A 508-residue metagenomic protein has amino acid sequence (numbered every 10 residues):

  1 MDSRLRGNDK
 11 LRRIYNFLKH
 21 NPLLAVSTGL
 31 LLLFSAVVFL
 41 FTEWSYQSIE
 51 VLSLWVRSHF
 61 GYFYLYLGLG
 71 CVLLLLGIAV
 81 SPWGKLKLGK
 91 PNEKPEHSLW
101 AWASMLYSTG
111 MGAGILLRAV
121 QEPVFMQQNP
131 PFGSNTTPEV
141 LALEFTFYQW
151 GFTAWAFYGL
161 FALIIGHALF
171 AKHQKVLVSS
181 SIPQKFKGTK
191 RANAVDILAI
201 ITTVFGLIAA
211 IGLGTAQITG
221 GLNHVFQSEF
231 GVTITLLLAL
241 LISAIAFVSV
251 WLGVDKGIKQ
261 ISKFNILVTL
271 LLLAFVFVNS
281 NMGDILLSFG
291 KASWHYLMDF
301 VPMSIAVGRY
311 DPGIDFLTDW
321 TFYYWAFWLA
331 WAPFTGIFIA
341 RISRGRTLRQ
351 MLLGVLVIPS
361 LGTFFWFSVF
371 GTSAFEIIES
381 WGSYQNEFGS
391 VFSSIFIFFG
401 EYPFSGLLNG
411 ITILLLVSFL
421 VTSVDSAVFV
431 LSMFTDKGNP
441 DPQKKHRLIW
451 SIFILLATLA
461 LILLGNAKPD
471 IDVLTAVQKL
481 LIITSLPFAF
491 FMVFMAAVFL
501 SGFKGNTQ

Functional and structural regions predicted by a protein language model:
L11-I14, Q47-S53, V80-L99, V124-E144 (+5 more regions): Flexible loop linkers connecting adjacent transmembrane helices in multi-pass alpha-helical membrane transporters
L11-T137, A274, M495-Q508: N-terminal alpha-helical transmembrane segments of multi-pass membrane transport and channel/translocase proteins
R13-F17, F41-V56, L75-K94, A142-Q149 (+9 more regions): Membrane-water interface regions at transmembrane-helix termini and the short interhelical loops of multi-pass membrane
R13-P22, R57-G61, P91-T109, A142-F152 (+5 more regions): Transmembrane-helix boundary/entry motifs in multi-pass membrane transporters
N16-L31, F186-A192, F230-F247, W251 (+5 more regions): Loop-to-transmembrane helix boundary motifs in multi-pass membrane proteins
V26, R57-F60, L67, V195-T203 (+6 more regions): Membrane-interface loop-to-helix entry segments
G68-V72, W100-E122, T153-F170, I200-L213 (+5 more regions): Hydrophobic, membrane-embedded alpha-helices of multi-pass small-molecule transporters
R118-P130, V276-D299, S360-S390, A460-P469: Extracellular/periplasmic helix-exit of transmembrane alpha-helices
